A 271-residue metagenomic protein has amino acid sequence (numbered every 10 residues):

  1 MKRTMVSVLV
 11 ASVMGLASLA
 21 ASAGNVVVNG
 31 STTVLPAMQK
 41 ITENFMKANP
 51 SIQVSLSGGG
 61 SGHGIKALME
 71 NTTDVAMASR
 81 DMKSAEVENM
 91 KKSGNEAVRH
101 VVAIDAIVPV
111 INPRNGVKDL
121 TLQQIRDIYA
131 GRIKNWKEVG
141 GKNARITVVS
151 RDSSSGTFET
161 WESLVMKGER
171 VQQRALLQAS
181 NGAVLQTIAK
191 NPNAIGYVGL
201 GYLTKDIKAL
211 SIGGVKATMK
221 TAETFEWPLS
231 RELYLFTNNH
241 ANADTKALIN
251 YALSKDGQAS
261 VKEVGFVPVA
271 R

Functional and structural regions predicted by a protein language model:
M1-A21: Gram-negative bacterial Sec-dependent N-terminal signal peptides
V10, L19-R271: Exported/periplasmic ABC-transporter solute-binding proteins
